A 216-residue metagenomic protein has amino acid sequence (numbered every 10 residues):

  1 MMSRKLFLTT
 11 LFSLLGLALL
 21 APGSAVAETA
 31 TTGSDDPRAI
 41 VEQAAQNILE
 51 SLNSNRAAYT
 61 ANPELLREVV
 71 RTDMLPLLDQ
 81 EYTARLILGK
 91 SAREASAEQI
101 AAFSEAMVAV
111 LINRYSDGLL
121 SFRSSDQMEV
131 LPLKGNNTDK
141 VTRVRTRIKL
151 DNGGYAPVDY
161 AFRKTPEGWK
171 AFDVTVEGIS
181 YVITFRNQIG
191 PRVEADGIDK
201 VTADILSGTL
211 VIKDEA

Functional and structural regions predicted by a protein language model:
R4-F12: N-terminal export leaders
L15-L20: Hydrophobic core
A21-A27: Sec/Tat signal peptide C-region and signal peptidase I cleavage site
T32-Y115: Early exported N-terminus immediately downstream of N-terminal targeting peptides
A92, A109-V110, K149-L150, E177-Y181: Solvent-exposed loop/turn segments at secondary-structure junctions within structured extracellular/periplasmic domains
E105, R114-A156, G208-A216: Surface-exposed, charged secondary-structure patches
Y155-I183: Short beta-strand edge/turn micro-motifs at domain boundaries
D173-A216: Low-complexity, intrinsically disordered terminal/linker segments enriched in charged and Gly/Pro repeats
